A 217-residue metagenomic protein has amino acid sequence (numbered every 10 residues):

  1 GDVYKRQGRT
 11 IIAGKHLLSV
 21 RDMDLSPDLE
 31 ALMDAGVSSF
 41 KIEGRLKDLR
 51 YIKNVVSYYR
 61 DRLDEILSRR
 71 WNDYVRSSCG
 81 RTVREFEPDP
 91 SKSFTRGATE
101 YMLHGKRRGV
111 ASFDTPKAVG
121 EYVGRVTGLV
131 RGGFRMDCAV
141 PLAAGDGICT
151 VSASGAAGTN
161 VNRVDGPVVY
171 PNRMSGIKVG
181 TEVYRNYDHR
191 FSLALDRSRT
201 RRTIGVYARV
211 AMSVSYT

Functional and structural regions predicted by a protein language model:
V3-Y4: Short, small-residue-biased leader/transition segments that mark boundaries at the very start of proteins
I12-D24: Active-site mouth loops of central-metabolism enzymes
D24-P27, K47-N54, Y58, R81 (+5 more regions): Generic recognition of stable, solvent-exposed alpha-helical segments in well-folded globular domains
L25, A31, S39, E43-N72: Extended, domain-scale alpha-helical bundle/helix-rich regions
V56-R84, M174, T181-Y187, R199: Terminal amphipathic helices with adjacent charged low-complexity linkers/tails
E85-A111, E182-N186: Catalytic cores of secreted or luminal carbohydrate-active enzymes
V110-Y216: Beta-strand/loop-dominated core regions that host nucleotide or nucleotide-derived cofactor-binding catalytic loops
